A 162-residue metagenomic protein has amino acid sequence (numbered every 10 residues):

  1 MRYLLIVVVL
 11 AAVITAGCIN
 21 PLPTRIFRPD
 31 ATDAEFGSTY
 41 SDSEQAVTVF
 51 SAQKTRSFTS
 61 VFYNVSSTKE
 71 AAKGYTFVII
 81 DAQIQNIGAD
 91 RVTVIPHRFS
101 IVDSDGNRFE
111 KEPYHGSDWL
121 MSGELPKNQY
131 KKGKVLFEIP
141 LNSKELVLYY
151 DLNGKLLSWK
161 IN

Functional and structural regions predicted by a protein language model:
M1-I26: Secretory targeting signatures
C18-N162: Conserved functional micro-motifs across diverse proteins
